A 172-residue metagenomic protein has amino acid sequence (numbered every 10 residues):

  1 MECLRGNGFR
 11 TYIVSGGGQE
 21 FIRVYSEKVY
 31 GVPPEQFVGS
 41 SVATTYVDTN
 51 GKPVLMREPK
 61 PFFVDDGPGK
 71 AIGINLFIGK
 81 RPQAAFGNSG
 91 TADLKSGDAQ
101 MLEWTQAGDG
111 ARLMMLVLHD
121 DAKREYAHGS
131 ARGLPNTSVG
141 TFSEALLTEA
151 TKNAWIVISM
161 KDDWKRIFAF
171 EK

Functional and structural regions predicted by a protein language model:
M1-K172: C-terminal cap/substrate-recognition subdomain and adjoining C-terminal extension of metal-dependent phosphatase-like
